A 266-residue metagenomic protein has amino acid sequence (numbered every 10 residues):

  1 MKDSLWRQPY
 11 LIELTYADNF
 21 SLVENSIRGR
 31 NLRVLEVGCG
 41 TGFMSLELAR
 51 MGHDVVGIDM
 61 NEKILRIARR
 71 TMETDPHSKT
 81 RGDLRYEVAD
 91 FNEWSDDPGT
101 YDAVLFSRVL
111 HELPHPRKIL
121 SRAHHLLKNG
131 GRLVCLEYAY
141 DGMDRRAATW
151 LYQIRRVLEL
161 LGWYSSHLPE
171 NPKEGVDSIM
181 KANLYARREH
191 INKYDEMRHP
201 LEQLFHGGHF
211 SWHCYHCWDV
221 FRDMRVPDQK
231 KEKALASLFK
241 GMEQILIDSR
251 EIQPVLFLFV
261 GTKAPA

Functional and structural regions predicted by a protein language model:
E13-R30: Conserved alpha-helix/loop element of class I SAM-dependent methyltransferases that forms part of the SAM/SAH-binding
G38-G40: Class I SAM-dependent methyltransferase "Motif I" SAM/SAH-binding loop
F43, E47-E93: Class I SAM-dependent methyltransferase SAM/SAH-binding core
L105: A conserved beta-strand element that flanks and buttresses the S-adenosyl-L-methionine
R117-N129: A short glycine-rich, Lys/Arg-flanked "PGG" loop and its adjoining helix->strand segment in the class I
V134-S165: Conserved class I S-adenosyl-L-methionine
E189-F205: Short alpha-helix
L204, H209-A266: C-terminal lobe and adjacent flexible extensions of AdoMet/dcAdoMet transferase-like proteins
